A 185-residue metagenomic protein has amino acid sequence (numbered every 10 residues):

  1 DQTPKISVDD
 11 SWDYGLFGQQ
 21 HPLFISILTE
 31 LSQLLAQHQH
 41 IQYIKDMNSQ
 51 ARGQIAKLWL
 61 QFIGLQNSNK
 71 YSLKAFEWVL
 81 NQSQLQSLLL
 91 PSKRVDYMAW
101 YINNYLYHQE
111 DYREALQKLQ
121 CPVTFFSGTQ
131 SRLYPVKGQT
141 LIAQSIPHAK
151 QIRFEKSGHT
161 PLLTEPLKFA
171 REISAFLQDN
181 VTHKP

Functional and structural regions predicted by a protein language model:
D1-S49: Flexible "cap/lid" loop of the alpha/beta hydrolase fold
K5, L133, S157-T160: Active-site loop signature of alpha/beta-hydrolase-fold enzymes
S7-D13, K137-G138, T164-P166: Short aromatic-enriched loop/helix-cap "lid" or pocket-rim segments at secondary-structure transitions that line
I44-Q86: Extended, charge-rich helix/loop segments that form flexible, surface "patches" used to engage negatively charged
S68-Q144, R153: Conserved serine/cysteine hydrolase catalytic core
Q151-A170: Catalytic histidine-centered segment of alpha/beta-hydrolase-like enzymes
E172-H183: C-terminal alpha-helix
